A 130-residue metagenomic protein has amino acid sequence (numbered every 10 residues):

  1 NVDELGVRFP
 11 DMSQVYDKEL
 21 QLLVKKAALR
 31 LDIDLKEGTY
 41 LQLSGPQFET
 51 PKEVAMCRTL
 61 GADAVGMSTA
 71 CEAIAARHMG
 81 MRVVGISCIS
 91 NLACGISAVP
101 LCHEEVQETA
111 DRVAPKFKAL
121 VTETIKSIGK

Functional and structural regions predicted by a protein language model:
N1-P100, E104-K130: Glycine-rich phosphate- or other oxyanion-binding loops that anchor nucleotides, phosphorylated ligands
